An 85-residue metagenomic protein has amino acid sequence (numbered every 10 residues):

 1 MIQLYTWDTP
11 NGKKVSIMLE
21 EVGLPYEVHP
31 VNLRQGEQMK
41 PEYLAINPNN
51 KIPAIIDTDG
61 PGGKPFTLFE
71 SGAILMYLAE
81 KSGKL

Functional and structural regions predicted by a protein language model:
M1-L85: GST-like domain detector, emphasizing the conserved glutathione-binding G-site in the N-terminal thioredoxin-like
